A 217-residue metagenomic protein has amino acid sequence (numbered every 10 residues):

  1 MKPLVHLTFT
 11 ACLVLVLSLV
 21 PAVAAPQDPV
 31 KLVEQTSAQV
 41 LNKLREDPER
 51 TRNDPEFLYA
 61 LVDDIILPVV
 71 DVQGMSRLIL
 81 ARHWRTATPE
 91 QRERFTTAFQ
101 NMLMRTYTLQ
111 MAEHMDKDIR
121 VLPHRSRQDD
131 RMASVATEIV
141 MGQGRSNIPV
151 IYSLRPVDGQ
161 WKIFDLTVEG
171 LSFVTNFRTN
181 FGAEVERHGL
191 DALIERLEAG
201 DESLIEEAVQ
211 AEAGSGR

Functional and structural regions predicted by a protein language model:
M1-H6: Positively charged n-region of N-terminal signal peptides that target proteins for export
T8-L19: Bacterial N-terminal signal peptides
L19-A25: Sec/Tat signal peptide C-region and signal peptidase I cleavage site
P26-Y107: Early exported N-terminus immediately downstream of N-terminal targeting peptides
F99, R125, I139-M141, Y152-L154 (+2 more regions): A mature extracytoplasmic/lumenal domain signature
R105-I148, G200-R217: Surface-exposed, charged secondary-structure patches
N147-T175: Short beta-strand edge/turn micro-motifs at domain boundaries
D165-R217: Low-complexity, intrinsically disordered terminal/linker segments enriched in charged and Gly/Pro repeats
